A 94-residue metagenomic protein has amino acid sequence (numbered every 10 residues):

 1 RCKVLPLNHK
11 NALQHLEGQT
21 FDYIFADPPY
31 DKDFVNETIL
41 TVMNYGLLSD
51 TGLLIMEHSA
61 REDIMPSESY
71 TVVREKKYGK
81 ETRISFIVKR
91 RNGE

Functional and structural regions predicted by a protein language model:
R1-E94: Class I S-adenosyl-L-methionine-dependent methyltransferase catalytic core
